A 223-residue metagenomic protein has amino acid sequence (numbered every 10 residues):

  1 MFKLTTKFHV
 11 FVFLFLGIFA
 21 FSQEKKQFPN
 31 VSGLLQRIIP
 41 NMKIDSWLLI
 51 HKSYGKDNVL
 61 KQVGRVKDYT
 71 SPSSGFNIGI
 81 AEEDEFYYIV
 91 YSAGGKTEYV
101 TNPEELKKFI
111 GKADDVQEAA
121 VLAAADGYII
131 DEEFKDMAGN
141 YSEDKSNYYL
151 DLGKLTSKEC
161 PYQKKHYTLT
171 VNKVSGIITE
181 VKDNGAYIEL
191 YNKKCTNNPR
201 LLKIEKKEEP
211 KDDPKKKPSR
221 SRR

Functional and structural regions predicted by a protein language model:
M1-K25: Bacterial Sec-dependent N-terminal signal peptides
K25-E132: Extended, low-hydrophobicity segments enriched in charged/polar residues
A81, V90-A93, V100-T101, S142-D144 (+3 more regions): A structural detector for beta-sheet-dominated domains
E118-Y167: Acidic, glycine-rich flexible loop segments
Y162-V181: A short, surface-exposed beta-strand/turn
V181-C195: Short, solvent-exposed aromatic-acidic interface loops
L202-K206: Extracellular/mature segments of secreted proteins
K211-R223: Long, low-complexity, intrinsically disordered segments
